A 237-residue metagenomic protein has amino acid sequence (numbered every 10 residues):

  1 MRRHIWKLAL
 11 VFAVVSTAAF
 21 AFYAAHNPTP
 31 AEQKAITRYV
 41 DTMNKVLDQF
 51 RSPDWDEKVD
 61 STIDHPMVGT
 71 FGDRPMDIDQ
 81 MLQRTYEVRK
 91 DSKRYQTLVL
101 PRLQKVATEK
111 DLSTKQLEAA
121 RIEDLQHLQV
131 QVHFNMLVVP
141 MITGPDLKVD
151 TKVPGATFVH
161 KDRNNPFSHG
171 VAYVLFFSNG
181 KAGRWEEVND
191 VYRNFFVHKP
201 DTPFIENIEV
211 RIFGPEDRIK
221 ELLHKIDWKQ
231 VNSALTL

Functional and structural regions predicted by a protein language model:
I5-A24: Hydrophobic membrane-insertion alpha-helices, especially the h-region of bacterial N-terminal signal peptides
K7, G144, A234: Functionally constrained cores in energy, signaling, and assembly domains
A13-V14, Y86, V130-V132, V210-I212: Generic structural hydrophobic/aromatic packing signal, biased to beta-strands
A24, P28-F196: Short, solvent-exposed recognition patches
V197-T202: Acidic Ser/Thr/Pro-rich low-complexity disordered segments that often serve as glycosylated linkers/stalks around
F204-L237: Surface-exposed amphipathic alpha-helical segments
